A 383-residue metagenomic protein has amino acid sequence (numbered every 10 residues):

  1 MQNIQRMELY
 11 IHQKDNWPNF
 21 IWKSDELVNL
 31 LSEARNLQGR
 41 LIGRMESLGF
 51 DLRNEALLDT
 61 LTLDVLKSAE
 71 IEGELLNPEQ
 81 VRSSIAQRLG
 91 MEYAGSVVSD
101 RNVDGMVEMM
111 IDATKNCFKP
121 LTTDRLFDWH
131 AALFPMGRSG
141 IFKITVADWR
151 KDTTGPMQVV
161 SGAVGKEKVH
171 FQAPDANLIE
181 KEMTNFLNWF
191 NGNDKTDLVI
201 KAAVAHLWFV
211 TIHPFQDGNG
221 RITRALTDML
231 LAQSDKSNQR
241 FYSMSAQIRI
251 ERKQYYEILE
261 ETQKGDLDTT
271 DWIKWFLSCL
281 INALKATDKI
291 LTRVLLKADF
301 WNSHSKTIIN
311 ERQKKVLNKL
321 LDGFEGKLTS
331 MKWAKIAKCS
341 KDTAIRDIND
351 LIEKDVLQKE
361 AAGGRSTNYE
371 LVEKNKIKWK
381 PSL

Functional and structural regions predicted by a protein language model:
M1-L383: FIC/Doc superfamily catalytic core
